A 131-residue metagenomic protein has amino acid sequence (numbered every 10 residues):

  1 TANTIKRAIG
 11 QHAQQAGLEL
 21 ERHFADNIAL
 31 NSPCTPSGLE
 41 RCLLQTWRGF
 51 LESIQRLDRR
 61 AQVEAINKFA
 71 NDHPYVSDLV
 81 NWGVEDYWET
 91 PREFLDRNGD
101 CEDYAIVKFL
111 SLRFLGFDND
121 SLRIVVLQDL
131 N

Functional and structural regions predicted by a protein language model:
T1-N131: A structural boundary/capping signal
